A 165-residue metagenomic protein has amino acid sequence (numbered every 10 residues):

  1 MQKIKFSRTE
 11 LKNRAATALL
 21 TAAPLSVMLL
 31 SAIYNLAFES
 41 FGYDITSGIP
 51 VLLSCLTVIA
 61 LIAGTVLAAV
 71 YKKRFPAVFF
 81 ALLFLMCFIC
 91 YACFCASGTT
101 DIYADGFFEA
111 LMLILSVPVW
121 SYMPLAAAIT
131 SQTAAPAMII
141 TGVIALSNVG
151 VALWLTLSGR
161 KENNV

Functional and structural regions predicted by a protein language model:
M1-V58: Transmembrane alpha-helical insertion/packing segments
T9, R14-L25, P76-F94: Transmembrane alpha-helical segments of multi-pass membrane proteins
P24-A32, T57, L61-G64, F84-Y91 (+3 more regions): Helical transmembrane-bundle signal
L36-Y43, A69-K73, T99-A104, T156-N164: Transmembrane helix-loop junctions in multipass membrane proteins, especially transporters and channels
A37-G48, F94-M138: Interfacial non-cytosolic loop connecting adjacent transmembrane helices
I45-L52, L56, F79-M86, S131-V143: Membrane-interface starts of transmembrane alpha-helices
L53-A81: Canonical alpha-helical transmembrane segments
A60-Y71, P136-N163: Transmembrane alpha-helical segments in integral membrane proteins
